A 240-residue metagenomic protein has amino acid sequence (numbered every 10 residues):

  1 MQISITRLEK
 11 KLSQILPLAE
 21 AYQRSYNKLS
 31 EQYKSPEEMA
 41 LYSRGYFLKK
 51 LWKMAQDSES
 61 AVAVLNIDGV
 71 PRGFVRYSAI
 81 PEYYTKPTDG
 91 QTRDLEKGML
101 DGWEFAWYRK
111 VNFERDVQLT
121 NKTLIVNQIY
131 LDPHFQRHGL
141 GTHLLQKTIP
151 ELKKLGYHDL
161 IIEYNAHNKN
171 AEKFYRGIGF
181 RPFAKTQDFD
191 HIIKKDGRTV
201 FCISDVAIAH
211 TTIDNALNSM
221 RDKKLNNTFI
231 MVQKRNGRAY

Functional and structural regions predicted by a protein language model:
M1-K28, Q32-Y33, N215-Y240: Conserved N-terminal entry element of GNAT/NAT acetyltransferase domains
E37-V62, N66, P71, R76-E82: Active-site rim helix/loop that mediates acceptor-substrate recognition in acyltransferases
E59-V64, F74, T123, Q128 (+3 more regions): Short hydrophobic/aromatic beta-strand element in the GNAT-like acyltransferase core that lines or flanks the acyl-donor
P81-L124, D190-K194: Conserved acyl-donor/pantetheine-binding loop and adjacent beta-alpha core of acyl/acetyltransferases and related
K122-L124, L152-Y164: Conserved GNAT acetyl-CoA-binding A-motif
N127-Q136, I162-E172, D188-K195: Conserved beta-strand-loop-alpha-helix junction that forms the acyl-donor binding cleft
Q128-L131, R137-P150, G177: Conserved acetyl-CoA-binding loop-helix of GNAT-fold acetyltransferases
T142, K154, A166-A184, F189: Conserved active-site alpha-helix within GNAT-family acetyltransferase domains
